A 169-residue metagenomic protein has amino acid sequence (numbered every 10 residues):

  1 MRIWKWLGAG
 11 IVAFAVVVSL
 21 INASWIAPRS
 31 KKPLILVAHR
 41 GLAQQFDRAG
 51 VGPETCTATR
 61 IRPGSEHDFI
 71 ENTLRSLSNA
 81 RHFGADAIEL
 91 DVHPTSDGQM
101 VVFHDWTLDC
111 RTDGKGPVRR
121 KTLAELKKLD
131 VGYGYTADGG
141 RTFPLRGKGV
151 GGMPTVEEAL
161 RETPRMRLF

Functional and structural regions predicted by a protein language model:
R2-F169: Phosphate-group recognition and catalysis centered on beta-loop-alpha active-site segments
